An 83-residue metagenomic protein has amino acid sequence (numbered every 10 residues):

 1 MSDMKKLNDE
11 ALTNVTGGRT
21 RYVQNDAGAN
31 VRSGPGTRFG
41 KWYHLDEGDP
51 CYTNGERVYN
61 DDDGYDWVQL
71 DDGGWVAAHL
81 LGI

Functional and structural regions predicted by a protein language model:
K5-N8, V76-A77: Helix N-cap / beta->alpha transition motif
D9-S33, H44-E47, E56-R57, G82-I83: SH3-family beta-barrel domains
P35-G40: Short alpha-helix capping/helix-loop boundary micro-motifs
H44-I83: SH3/SH3-like beta-barrel superfamily modules
